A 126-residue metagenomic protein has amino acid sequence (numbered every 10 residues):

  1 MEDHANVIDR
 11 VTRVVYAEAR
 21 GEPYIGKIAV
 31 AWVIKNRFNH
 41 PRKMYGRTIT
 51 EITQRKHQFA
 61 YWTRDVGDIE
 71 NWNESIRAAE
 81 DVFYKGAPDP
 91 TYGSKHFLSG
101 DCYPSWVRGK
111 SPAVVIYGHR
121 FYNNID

Functional and structural regions predicted by a protein language model:
E2-D126: Bacterial extracytoplasmic/cell-wall-associated proteins, especially those involved in peptidoglycan
